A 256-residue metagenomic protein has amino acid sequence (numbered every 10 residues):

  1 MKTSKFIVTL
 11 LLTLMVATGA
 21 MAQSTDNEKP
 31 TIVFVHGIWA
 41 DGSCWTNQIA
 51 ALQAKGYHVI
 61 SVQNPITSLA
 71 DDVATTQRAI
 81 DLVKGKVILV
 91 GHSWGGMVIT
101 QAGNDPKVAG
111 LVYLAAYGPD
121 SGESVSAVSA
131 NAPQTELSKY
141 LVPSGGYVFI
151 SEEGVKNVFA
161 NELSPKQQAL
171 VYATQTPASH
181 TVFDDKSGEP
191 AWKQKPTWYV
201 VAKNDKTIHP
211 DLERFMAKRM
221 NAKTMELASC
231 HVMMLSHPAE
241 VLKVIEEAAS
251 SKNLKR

Functional and structural regions predicted by a protein language model:
V8-A17: Bacterial N-terminal signal peptides
N27-L69: Conserved HGGG/HGGXW glycine-rich cap/lid loop of the alpha/beta-hydrolase fold
D71-V87: Conserved acidic catalytic loop of the alpha/beta-hydrolase fold
V90-G95, I99: Gly/Ala-rich beta-loop-alpha elbow adjacent to hydrolase catalytic centers
K107-K156, S179-V182: Flexible "cap/lid" loop of the alpha/beta hydrolase fold
A173-K193, K203: Active-site nucleophile elbow and catalytic-triad environment of alpha/beta-hydrolase enzymes
Y199-V201: Short beta-strand/loop motif that positions the catalytic acidic residue of the alpha/beta-hydrolase fold
K203-S229, E240, A248: Conserved loop-alpha-helix segment in the C-terminal half of the alpha/beta-hydrolase fold that carries the catalytic
